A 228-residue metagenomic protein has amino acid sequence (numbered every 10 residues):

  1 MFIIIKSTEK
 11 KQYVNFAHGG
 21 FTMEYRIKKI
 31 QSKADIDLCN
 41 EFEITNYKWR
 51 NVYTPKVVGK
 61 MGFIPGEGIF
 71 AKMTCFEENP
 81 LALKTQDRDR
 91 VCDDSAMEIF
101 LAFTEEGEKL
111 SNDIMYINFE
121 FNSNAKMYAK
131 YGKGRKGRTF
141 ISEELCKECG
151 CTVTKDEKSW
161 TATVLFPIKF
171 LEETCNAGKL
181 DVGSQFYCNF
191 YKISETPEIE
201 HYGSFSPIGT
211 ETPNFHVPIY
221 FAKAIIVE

Functional and structural regions predicted by a protein language model:
F2-I5, N15-E228: Structural preference for beta-rich elements and adjacent junctions enriched in aromatics
Q12: An acidic-aromatic pocket/loop used at catalytic or ligand-binding sites
